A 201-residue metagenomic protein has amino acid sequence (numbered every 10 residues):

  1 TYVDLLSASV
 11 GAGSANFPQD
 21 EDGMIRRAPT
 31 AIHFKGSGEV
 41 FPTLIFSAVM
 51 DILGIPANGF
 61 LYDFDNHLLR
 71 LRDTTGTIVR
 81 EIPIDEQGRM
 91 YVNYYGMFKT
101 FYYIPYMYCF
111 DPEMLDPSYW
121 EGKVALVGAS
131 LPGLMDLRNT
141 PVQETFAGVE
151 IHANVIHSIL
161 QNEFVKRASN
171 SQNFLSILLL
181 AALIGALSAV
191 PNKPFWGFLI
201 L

Functional and structural regions predicted by a protein language model:
T1-A182: Flexible inter-domain connectors and hinge/loop segments
S169-L201: Transmembrane alpha-helical segments that form the functional core of multipass membrane systems
